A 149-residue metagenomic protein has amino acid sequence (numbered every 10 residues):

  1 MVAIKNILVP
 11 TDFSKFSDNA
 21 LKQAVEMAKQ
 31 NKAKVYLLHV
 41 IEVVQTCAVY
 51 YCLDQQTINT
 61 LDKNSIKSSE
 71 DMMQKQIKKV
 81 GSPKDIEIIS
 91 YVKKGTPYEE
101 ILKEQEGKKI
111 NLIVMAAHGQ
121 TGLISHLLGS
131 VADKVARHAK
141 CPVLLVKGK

Functional and structural regions predicted by a protein language model:
V2, K75-I113: Structural beta-alpha unit
V2-Q55: Small/aliphatic-rich secondary-structure junction motif
L38, I89-K93, L144: General small-molecule cofactor/ligand-binding pocket signal
C52-Q56, G107-K108, V131-A132: Short, hinge-like loop/turn segments at secondary-structure boundaries
Q56-D71: A short acidic, glycine-rich active-site loop that binds or catalyzes chemistry on phosphate/adenosine moieties
L112-K134: Glycine-rich, Arg-bearing micro-motifs that act as flexible, cationic patches
